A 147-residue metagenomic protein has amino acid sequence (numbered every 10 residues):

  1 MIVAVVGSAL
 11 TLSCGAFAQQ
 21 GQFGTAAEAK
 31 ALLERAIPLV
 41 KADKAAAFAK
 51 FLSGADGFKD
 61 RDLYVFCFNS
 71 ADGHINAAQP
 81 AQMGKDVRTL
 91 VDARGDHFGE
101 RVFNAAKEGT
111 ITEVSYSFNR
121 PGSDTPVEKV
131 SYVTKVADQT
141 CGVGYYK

Functional and structural regions predicted by a protein language model:
M1-K147: N-terminal membrane-sensor/transducer module of prokaryotic signaling receptors
